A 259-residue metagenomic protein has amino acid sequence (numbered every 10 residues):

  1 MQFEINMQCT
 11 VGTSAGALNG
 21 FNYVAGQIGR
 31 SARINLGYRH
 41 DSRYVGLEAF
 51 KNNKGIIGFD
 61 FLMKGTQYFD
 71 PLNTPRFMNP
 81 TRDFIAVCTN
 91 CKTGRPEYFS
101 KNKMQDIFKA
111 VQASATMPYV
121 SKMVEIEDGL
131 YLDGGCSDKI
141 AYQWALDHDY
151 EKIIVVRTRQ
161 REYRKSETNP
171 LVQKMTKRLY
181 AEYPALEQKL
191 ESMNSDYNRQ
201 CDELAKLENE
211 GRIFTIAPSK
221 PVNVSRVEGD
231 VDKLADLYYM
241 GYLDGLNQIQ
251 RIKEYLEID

Functional and structural regions predicted by a protein language model:
M1-T10, F21-D259: Patatin-like phospholipase
G12, G16: Gly/Ala-rich beta-loop-alpha elbow adjacent to hydrolase catalytic centers
